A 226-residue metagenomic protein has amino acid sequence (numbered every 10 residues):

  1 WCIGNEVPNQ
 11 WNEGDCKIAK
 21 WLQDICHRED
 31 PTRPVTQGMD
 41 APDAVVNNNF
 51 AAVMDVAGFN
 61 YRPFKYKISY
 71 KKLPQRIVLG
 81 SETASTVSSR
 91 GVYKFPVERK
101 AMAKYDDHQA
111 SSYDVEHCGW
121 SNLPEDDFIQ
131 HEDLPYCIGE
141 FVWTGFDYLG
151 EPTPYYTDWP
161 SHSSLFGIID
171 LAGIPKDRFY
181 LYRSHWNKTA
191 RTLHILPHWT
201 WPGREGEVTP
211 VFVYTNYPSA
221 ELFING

Functional and structural regions predicted by a protein language model:
W1-G226: Extended substrate-binding grooves/exosites of carbohydrate-active enzymes
